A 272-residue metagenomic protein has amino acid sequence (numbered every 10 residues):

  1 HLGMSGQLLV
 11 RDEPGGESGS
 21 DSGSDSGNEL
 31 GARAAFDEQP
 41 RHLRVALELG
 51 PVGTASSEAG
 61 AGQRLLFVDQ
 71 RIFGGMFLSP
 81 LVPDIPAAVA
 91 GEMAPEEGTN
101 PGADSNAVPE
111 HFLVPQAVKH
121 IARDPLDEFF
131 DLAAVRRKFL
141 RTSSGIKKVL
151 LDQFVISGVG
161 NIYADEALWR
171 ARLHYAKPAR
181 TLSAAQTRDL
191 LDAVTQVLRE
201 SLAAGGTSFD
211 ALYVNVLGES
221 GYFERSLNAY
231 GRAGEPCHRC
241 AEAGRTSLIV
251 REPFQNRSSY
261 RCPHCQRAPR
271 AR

Functional and structural regions predicted by a protein language model:
L2-G158, Y163-R170: Phosphate/anion-contacting hairpin/loop surfaces
A133-R272: Basic, nucleic-acid-binding surfaces and adjacent catalytic neighborhoods in DNA/RNA-processing proteins
